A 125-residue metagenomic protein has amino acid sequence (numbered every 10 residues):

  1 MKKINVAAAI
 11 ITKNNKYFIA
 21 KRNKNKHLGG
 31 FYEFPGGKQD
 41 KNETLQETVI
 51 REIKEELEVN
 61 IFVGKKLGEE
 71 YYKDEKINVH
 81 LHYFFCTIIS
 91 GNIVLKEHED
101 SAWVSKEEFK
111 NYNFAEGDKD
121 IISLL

Functional and structural regions predicted by a protein language model:
M1-Y17, K38: Conserved N-terminal beta-strand and adjoining loop/helix that marks the start of the Nudix/MutT-like hydrolase domain
N5-A7, N15, V79-H82, E99: Change "...and in nucleic-acid phosphodiester-cleaving endonucleases..." to "...and in nucleic-acid processing enzymes
I11-T12, I19, C86-I88, W103: Conserved hydrophobic "DFG−1" position in protein kinase catalytic cores
K16-E55: Conserved Nudix-box catalytic region and its N-terminal flanking loop in Nudix hydrolases and closely related
E56-V63: Short secondary-structure junctions
N60, E69-N92, D100-A102: Active-site-adjacent beta-strand/loop module that shapes the phosphate/pyrophosphate-binding cleft
F85, V94-L124: NUDIX/MutT-family hydrolases
